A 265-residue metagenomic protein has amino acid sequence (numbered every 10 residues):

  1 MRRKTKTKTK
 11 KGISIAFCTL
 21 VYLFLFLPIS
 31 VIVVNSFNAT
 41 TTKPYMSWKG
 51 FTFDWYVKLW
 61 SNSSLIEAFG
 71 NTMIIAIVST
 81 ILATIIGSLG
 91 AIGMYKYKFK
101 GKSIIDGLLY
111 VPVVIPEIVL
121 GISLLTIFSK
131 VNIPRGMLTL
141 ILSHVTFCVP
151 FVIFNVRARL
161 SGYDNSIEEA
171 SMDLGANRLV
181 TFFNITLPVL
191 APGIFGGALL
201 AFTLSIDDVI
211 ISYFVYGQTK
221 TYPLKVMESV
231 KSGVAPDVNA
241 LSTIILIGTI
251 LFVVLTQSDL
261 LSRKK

Functional and structural regions predicted by a protein language model:
M1-S63, E67-G70, I74, L255 (+1 more regions): N-terminal, non-cleaved signal-anchor transmembrane helix
R2-K11, I77-L109, T126, V254-L261: Transmembrane-helix boundary motif in ABC transporter permease subunits
R2-S14, R157-E168, M172, R178-L187 (+1 more regions): C-terminal transmembrane helix and the adjacent membrane-cytosol boundary/short C-terminal tail of inner/organellar
K6-K11, T41-K43, F53-S64, I206-Q257: Interhelical loop and adjacent transmembrane-helix boundary motif in polytopic membrane transport permeases
A16-F17, Y22-I29, I153-V156, D164-N165 (+1 more regions): Transmembrane alpha-helices
F17, I66, G70, I74-I86 (+9 more regions): Hydrophobic alpha-helical transmembrane segments of multipass integral membrane proteins, especially permease/channel
P28-T41, N71, L120-N132, L199-S205 (+4 more regions): A structural signal for multi-pass alpha-helical bundles of membrane permease subunits that mediate small-molecule
K43-S47, F53, I118-F147, L179 (+1 more regions): Membrane-interfacial helix termini and adjacent extracytoplasmic/periplasmic loops of multi-pass transporters
